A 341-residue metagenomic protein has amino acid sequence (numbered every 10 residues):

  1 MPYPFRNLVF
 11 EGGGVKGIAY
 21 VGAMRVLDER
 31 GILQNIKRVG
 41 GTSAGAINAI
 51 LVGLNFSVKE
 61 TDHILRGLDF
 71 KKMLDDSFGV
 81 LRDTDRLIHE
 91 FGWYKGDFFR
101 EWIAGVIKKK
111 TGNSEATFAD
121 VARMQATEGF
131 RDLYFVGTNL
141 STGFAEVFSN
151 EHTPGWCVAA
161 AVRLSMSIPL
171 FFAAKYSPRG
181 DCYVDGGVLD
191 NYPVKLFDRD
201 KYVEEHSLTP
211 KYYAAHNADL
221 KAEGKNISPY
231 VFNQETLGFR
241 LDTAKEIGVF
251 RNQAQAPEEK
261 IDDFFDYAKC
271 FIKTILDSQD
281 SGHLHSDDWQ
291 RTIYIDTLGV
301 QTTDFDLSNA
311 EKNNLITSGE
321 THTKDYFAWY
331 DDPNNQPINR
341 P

Functional and structural regions predicted by a protein language model:
M1-G40, I50-P341: Patatin-like phospholipase
G41, G45: Gly/Ala-rich beta-loop-alpha elbow adjacent to hydrolase catalytic centers
